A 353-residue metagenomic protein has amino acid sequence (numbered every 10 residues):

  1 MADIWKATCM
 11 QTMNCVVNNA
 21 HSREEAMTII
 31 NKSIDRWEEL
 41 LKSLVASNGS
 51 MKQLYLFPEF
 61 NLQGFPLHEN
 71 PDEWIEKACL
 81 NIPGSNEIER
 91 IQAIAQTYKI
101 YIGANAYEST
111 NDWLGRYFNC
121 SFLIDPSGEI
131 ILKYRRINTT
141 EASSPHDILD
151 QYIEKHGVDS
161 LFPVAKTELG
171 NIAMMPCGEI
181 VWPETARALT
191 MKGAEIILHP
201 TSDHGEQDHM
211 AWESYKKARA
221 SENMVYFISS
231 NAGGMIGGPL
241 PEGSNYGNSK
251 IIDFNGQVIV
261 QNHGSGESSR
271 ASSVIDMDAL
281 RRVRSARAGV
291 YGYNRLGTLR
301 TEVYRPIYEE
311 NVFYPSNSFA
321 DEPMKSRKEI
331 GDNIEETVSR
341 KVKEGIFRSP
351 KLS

Functional and structural regions predicted by a protein language model:
I4-M27, L56, C120, K133-R135 (+2 more regions): Active-site-proximal beta-strand elements of phosphoester/diester hydrolases
I29, I75-E89, D150-K155: A short acidic, glycine-rich active-site loop that binds or catalyzes chemistry on phosphate/adenosine moieties
S33-S50, A93: A short, N-terminal amphipathic alpha-helix
F60-C79, W113-Y117: Metal-dependent catalytic neighborhoods of phosphoester/phosphodiester hydrolases
L80, A93, T110-E195, G205-A218: Active-site catalytic loop in hydrolytic enzyme cores
P83-G103, N171, C177-S272, L280 (+1 more regions): CN hydrolase (nitrilase-like) catalytic-core segments centered on the catalytic cysteine and neighboring Lys/Glu
A104-A106, N119-L123, P163-V164, S249-I251 (+1 more regions): Short beta-strand scaffold segments in enzyme catalytic cores
N231-S353: C-terminal beta-strand edge segments of enzyme domains
